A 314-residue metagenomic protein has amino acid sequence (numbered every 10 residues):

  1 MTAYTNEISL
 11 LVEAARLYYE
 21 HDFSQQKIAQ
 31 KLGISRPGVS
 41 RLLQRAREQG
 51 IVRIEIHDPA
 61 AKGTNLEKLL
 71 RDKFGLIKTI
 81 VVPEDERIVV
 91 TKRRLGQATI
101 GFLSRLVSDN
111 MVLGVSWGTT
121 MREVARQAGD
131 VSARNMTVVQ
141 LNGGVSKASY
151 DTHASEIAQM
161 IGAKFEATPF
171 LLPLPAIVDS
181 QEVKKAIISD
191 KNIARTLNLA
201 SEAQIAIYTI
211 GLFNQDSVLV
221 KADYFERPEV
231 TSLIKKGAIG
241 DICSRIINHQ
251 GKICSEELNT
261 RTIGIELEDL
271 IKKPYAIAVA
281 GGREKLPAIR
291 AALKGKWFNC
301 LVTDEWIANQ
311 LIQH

Functional and structural regions predicted by a protein language model:
T2-A15, Y19-I28, G33, G38-Q44 (+2 more regions): Conserved phosphate- and dinucleotide-binding cores of soluble alpha/beta proteins, encompassing both enzyme active
Y4, R41-V112, R126-R134, S146-D151 (+1 more regions): HTH-adjacent hinge/linker in prokaryotic transcriptional regulators
L32-G33, N110-W117: A short, small-residue-rich loop immediately preceding and capping a beta-strand
V82-E84, L141, L172-L174: Conserved beta-strand termini and adjacent loop/short-helix elements that scaffold enzyme active sites in alpha/beta
S108-V112, A133-N135, A203, K273 (+1 more regions): A general structural motif
S116-T120, G281: Glycine-rich beta-strand-to-loop/alpha-helix junction loops that act as flexible
T120-V131, V218-R227: Short Gly/Thr/Asp-enriched flexible loops that form oxyanion-binding sites at enzyme active sites
T137-V145: Catalytic or ion-translocation cores adjacent to nucleophile or general acid/base/metal-coordination motifs in diverse
